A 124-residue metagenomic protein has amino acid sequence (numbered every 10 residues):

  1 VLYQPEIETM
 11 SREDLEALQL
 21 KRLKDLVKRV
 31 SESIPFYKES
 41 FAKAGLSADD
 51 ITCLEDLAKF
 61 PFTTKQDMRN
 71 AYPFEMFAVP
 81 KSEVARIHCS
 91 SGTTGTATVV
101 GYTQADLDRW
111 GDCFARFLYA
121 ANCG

Functional and structural regions predicted by a protein language model:
V1-C89, T94-D112, R116-A120, G124: Nucleotide 5′-phosphate-binding alpha/beta core
